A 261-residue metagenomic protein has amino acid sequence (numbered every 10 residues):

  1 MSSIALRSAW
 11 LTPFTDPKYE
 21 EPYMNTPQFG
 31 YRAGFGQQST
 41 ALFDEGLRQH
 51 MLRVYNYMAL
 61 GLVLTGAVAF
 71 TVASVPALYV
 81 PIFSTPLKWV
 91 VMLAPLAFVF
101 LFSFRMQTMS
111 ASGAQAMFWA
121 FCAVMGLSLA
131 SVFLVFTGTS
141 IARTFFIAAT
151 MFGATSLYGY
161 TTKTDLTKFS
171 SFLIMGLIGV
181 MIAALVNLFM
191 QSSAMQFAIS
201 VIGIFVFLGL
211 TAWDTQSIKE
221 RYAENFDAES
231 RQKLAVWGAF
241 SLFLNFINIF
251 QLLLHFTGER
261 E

Functional and structural regions predicted by a protein language model:
S3-E261: A hydrophobic alpha-helical transmembrane-helix feature that marks the membrane cores and membrane-interface segments
